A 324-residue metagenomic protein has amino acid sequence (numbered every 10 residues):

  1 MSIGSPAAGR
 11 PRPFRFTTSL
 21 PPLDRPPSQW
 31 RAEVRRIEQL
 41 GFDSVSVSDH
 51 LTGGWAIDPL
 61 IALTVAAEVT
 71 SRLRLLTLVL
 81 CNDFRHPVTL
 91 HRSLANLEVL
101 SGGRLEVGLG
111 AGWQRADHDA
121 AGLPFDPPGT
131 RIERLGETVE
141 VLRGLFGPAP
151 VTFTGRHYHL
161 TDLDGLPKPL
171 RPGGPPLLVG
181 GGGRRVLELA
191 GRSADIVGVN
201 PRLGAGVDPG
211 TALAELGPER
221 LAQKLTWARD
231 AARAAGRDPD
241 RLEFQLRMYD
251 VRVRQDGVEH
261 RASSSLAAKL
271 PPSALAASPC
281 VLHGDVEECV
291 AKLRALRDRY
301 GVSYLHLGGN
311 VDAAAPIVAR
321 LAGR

Functional and structural regions predicted by a protein language model:
M1-R324: Active-site-adjacent structural elements that line small-molecule/cofactor binding pockets in enzymes
